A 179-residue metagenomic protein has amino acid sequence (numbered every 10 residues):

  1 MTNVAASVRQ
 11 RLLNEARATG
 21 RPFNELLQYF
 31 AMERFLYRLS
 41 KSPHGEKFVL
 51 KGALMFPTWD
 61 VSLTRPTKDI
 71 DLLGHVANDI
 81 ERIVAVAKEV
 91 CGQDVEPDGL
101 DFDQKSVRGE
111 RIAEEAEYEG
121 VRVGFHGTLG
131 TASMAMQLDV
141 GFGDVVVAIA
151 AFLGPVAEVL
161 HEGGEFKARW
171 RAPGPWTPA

Functional and structural regions predicted by a protein language model:
M1-A179: Compositionally biased terminal segments of proteins
